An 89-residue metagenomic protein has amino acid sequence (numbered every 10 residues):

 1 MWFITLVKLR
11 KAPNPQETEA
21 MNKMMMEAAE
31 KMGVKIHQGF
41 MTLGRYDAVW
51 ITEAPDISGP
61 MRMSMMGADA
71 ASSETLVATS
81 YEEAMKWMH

Functional and structural regions predicted by a protein language model:
M1-K31, K35-Y46, S58, T79-H89: Short S/T/G/P-rich N-terminal loop/turn motif that feeds into the first structured element of a domain
K8, I51-E53: Short hydrophobic/aromatic beta-strand micro-patches that form the beta-sheet surface supporting nucleotide- or nucleic
M32, E53-A84: An amphipathic, aromatic/His-enriched active-site/gating alpha helix that lines ligand/cofactor pockets
